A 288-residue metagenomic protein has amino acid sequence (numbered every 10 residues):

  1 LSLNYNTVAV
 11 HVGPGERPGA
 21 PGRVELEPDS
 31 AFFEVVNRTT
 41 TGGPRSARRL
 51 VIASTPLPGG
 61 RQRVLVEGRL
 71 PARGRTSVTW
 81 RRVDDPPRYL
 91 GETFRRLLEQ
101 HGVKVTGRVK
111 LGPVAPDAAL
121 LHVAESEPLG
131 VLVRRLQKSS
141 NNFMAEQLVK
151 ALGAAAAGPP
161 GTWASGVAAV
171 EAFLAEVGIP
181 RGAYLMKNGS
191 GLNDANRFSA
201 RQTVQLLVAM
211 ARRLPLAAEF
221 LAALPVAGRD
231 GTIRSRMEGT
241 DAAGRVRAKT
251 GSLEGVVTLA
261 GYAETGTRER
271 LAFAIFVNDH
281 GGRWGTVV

Functional and structural regions predicted by a protein language model:
S2-G182, G266-T267: Conserved serine DD-peptidase/penicillin-binding transpeptidase domain and beta-lactam-recognizing active-site
S139, V149-V288: Small-residue-rich helix-loop
